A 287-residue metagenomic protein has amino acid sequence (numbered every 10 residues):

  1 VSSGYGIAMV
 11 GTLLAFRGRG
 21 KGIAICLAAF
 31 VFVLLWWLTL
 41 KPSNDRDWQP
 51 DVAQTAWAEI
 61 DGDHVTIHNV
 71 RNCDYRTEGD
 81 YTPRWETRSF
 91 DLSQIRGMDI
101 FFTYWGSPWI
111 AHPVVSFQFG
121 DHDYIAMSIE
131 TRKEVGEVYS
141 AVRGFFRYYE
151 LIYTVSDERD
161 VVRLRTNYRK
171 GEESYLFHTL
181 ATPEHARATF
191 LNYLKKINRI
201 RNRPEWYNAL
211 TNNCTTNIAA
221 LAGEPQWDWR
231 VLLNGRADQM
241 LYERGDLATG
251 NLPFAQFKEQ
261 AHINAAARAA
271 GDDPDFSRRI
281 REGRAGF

Functional and structural regions predicted by a protein language model:
V1-M9, L194-F287: Activation targets extended, charge/polar-rich intrinsically disordered C-terminal tails
S3, V31, W48, A58 (+8 more regions): Generic structural hydrophobic/aromatic packing signal, biased to beta-strands
A8-N44: Transmembrane alpha-helices and immediately adjacent membrane-cytoplasm interface residues in multi-pass integral
P42-D61: Alpha-helical transmembrane signal-anchor/signal-peptide segments
P50, S107-W109, I218: Short, glycine/acidic-rich beta->alpha junctions
A58, V70-E78, G223-W227: Short amphipathic alpha-helical segments with coiled-coil-like heptad repeat character
V65, V70, R76-E173: Glycine-rich catalytic cores of cysteine/serine-nucleophile enzymes that process amide/ester linkages in cell-envelope
Y148-E224: Soluble catalytic domains of enzymes that build or remodel membrane lipids, polysaccharides, and related
